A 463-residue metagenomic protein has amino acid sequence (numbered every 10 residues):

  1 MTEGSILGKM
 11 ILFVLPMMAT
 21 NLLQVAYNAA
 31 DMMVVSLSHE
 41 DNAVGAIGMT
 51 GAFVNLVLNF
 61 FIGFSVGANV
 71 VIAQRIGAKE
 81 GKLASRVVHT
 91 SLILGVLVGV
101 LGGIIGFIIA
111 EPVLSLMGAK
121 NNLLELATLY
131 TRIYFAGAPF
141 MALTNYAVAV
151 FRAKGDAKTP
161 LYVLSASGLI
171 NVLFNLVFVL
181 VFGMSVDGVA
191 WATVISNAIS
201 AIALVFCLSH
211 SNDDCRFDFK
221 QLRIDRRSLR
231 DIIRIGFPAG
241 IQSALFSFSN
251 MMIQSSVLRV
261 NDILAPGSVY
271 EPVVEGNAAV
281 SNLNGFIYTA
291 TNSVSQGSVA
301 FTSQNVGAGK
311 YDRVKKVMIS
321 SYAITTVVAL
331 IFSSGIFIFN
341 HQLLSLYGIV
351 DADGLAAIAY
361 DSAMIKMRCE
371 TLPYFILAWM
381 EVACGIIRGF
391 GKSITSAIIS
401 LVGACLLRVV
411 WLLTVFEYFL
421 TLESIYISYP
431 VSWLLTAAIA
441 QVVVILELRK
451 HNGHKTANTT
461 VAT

Functional and structural regions predicted by a protein language model:
M1-V14, I72-P139, I170, V181-F237 (+2 more regions): Short alpha-helical transmembrane segments in multi-pass integral membrane proteins
E3, L7-A26, A30, F53-F60 (+6 more regions): Residue-level signal for short hydrophobic patches within transmembrane helices of multi-pass membrane transporters
L12-D31, I133, S167, S196-S200 (+2 more regions): Transmembrane helical elements of multi-pass membrane transporters/channels
M17, N21, M33, V70 (+15 more regions): Transmembrane alpha-helix boundary and packing residues in multipass membrane permease domains and related
L22, A26-V44, L114-N121, V177-M184 (+5 more regions): Helix-terminus/linker motif at the lipid-water interface of multi-pass membrane proteins
D41-A52, A127, T131, A190 (+3 more regions): Small-residue hotspots at the loop-to-helix junctions and early N-terminal turns of transmembrane alpha-helices
V44-I104, M141-P160, Q254, V274-N340 (+1 more regions): Small-residue-rich hydrophobic transmembrane alpha-helices
S65, Y134-R152, P160-N171, V189-L204 (+4 more regions): Short runs within selected transmembrane alpha-helices of multi-pass transporters and secretion channels
